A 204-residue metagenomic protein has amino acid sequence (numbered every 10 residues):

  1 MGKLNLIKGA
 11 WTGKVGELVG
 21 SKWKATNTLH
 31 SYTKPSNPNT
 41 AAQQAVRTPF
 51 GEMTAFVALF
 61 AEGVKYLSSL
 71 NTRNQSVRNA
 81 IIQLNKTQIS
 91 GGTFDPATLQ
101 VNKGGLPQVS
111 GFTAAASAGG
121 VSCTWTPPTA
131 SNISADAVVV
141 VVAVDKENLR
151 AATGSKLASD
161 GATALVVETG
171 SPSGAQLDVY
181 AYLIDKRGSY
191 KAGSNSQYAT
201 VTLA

Functional and structural regions predicted by a protein language model:
M1-V109: Long, polar/Ser/Thr-enriched low-complexity segments that form simple helices or flexible linkers at protein ends
T72-A204: Charged linear interaction tracts used for macromolecular binding and regulation
